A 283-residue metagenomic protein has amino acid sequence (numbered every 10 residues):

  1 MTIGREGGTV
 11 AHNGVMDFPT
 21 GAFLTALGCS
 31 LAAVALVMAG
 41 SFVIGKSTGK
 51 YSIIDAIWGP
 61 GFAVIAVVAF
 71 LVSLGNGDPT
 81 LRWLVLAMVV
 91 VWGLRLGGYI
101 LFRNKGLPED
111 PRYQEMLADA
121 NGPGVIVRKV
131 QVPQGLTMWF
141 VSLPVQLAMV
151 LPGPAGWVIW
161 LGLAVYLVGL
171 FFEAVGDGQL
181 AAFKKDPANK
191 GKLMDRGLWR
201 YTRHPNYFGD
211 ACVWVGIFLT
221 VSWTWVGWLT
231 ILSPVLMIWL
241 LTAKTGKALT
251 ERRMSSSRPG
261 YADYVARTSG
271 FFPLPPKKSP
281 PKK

Functional and structural regions predicted by a protein language model:
M1-L24: Short, strongly hydrophobic alpha-helical membrane anchors
D17-T25, F42-Y51, L71-G77: Short, hydrophobic transmembrane alpha-helix segments
L24-M38, G61-L96, I126, L136-Q179 (+1 more regions): Hydrophobic transmembrane alpha-helices
A39-K50, G98-N104: C-terminal ends of transmembrane helices
V43-I44, M116, M254, Y264: Broad structural signal for hydrophobic residues in well-ordered alpha-helices, predominantly aliphatic
T48-A63, E109-V130, K192-W199: Juxtamembrane helix-capping/reentrant segments at transmembrane boundaries
L81-D119: A basic- and aromatic-enriched beta-loop-alpha substructure that forms the phosphate/nucleotide- and DNA/RNA-contacting
P133: Conserved H-X4-D acyltransferase segment
